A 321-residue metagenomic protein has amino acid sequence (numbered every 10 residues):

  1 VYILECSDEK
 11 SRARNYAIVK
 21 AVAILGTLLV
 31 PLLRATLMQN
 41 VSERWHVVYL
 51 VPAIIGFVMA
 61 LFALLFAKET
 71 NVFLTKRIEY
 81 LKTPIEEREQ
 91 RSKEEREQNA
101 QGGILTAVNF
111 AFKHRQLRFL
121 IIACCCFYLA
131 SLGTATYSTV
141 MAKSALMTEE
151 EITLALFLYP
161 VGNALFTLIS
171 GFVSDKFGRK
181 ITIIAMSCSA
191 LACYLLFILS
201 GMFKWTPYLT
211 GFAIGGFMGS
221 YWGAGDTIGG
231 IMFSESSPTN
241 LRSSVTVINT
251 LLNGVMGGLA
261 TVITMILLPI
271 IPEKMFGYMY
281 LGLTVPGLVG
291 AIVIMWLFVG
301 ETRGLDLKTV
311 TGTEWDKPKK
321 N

Functional and structural regions predicted by a protein language model:
V1-S7, A224-S237: Intracellular juxtamembrane helix-capping segments at the cytosolic ends of symmetry-related transmembrane helices
S11-Q39, I55-G56, N249-T261: Glycine-rich segments within core transmembrane alpha-helices of 12-TM secondary carriers
H46-L65, Y278-W296: Symmetry-related core transmembrane helices of the 12-TM Major Facilitator Superfamily/SLC fold
R77-R118, K317-P318: Juxtamembrane intracellular "pre-TM" segments in multi-pass secondary transporters
H114-A164, G257-T261: Extracytoplasmic gate region of multi-pass secondary transporters
K176-S187: Cytoplasmic membrane-interface "Motif A"-like loop-to-helix N-cap segments of 12-TM Major Facilitator Superfamily
C188-K204: C-terminal ends and interior cores of transmembrane alpha-helices in multi-pass membrane transporters/permeases
P207-A224: Hydrophobic core of transmembrane alpha-helices in multi-pass small-molecule transporters, especially MFS/SLC-type
